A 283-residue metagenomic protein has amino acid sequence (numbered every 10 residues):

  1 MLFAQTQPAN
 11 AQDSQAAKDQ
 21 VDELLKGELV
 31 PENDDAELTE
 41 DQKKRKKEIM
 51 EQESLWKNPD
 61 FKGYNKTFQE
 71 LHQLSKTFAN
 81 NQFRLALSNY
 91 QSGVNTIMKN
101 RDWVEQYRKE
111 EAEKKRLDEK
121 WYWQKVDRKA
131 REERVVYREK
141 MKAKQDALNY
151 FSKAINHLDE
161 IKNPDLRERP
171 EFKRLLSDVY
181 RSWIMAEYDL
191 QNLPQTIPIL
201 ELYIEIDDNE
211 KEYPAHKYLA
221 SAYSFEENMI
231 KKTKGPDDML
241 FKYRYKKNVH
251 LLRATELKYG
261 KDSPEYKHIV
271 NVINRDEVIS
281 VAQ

Functional and structural regions predicted by a protein language model:
A4-A11: Boundary at the C-terminal end of the N-terminal hydrophobic targeting segment
V21-E28, E37-S54, T77-V135, P170-A186 (+2 more regions): Amphipathic alpha-helical repeat scaffolds of TPR domains
D35-L38, F68-Q82, D118-Q124, V136-K140 (+3 more regions): Flexible helix-coil transition and linker loops at the boundaries of alpha-helical arrays
S54-E70, M141-E160, D189-E201, Y243-R244: Helix-turn-helix repeat elements of alpha-solenoid scaffolds
T77, D102, K109, R116 (+9 more regions): Surface-exposed, polar/charged faces of alpha-helical domains in mature secreted/periplasmic/lumenal proteins
D165-N209: Alpha-helical adaptor scaffolds
D237-Q283: Terminal, low-structured helical/coil segments at or just beyond the last alpha-helical repeat
